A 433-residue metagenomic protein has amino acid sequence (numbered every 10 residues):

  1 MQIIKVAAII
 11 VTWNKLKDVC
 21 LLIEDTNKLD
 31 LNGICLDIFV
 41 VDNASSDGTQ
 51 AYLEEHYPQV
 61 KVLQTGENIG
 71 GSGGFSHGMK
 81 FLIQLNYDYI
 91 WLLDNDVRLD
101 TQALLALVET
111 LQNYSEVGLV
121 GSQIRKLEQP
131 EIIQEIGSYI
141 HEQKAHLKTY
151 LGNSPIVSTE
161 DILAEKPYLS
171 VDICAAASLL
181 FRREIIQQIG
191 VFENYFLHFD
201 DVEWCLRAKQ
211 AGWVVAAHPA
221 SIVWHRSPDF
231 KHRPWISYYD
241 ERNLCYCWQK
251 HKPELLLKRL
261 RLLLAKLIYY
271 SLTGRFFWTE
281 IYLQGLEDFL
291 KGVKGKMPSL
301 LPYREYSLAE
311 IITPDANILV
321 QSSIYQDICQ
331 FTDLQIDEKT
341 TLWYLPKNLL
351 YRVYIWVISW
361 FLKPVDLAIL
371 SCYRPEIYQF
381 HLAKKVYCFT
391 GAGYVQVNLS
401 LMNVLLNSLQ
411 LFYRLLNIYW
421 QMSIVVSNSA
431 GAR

Functional and structural regions predicted by a protein language model:
E24-C35: Short, acidic, metal-binding catalytic loop of nucleotide-sugar glycosyltransferases
D25, D42-A51, E67: A conserved acidic beta->alpha catalytic loop
L53-G73, M79-L82: Conserved donor nucleotide-binding strand/loop of the catalytic core
Y87-R98: Short beta-strand-to-loop acidic/aromatic patch adjacent to the donor-nucleotide binding site
R98-I189, N194: Acidic/His-rich active-site region of diverse nucleotide-sugar glycosyltransferases
L169, V214-L290, S408, L415: Active-site-adjacent helix/loop segment of glycosyltransferases that harbors family-specific signature motifs
D172-G190, N194-I222: A short, conserved alpha-helix in the catalytic core of glycosyltransferases
A265-R433: Terminal low-complexity segments of carbohydrate-biosynthetic enzymes
